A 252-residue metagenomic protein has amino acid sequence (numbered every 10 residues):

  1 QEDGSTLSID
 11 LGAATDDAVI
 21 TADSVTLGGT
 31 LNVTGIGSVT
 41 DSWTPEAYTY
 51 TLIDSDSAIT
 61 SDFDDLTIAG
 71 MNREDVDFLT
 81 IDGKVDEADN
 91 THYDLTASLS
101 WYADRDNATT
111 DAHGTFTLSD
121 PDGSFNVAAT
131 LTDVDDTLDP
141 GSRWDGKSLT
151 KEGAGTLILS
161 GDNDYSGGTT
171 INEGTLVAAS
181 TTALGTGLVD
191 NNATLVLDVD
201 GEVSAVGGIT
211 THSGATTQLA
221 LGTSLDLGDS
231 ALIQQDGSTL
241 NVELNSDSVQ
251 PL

Functional and structural regions predicted by a protein language model:
Q1, S98-N192, I209-T217: Extracellular repeat-rich scaffold modules on cell surfaces
Q1-T49, V199-L252: Extracellular beta-strand/loop-rich repeat segments of large surface/secreted proteins
D10-T15, G28-K147: Extracellular/surface-exposed low-complexity segments
G29, T60-S61, D104, G153 (+4 more regions): Glycine-centered flexibility motif
N32, N72, N90, N107 (+7 more regions): Detector for Asparagine
D54, K84, L188-D190, S224: Intrinsically disordered, low-complexity peptide-like regions
